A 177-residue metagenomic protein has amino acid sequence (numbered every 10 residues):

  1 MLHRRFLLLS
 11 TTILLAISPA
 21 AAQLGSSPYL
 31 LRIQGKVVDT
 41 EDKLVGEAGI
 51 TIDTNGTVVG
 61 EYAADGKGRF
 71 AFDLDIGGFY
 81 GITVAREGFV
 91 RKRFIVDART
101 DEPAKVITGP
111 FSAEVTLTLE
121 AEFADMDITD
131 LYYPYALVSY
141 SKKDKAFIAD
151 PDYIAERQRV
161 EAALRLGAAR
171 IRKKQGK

Functional and structural regions predicted by a protein language model:
M1-L8: Bacterial N-terminal signal peptides that target proteins for export
L9-I17: Bacterial N-terminal signal peptides
P28-G46: Structural motif
A48-I52: Hydrophobic beta-strand segments
T57-R69: Short, acidic Ser/Thr/Gly-rich low-complexity loop/linker segments typical of extracellular and cell-surface proteins
A71-G81, E87: Short Pro-Gly-centered beta-turn/loop motif in secreted/extracellular proteins
T83-T100: A short, solvent-exposed loop/turn motif at the edges and junctions of modular extracellular/periplasmic domains
T100-K177: Surface-exposed, low-complexity/disordered segments and acidic/polar micro-motifs at processing/linker regions
